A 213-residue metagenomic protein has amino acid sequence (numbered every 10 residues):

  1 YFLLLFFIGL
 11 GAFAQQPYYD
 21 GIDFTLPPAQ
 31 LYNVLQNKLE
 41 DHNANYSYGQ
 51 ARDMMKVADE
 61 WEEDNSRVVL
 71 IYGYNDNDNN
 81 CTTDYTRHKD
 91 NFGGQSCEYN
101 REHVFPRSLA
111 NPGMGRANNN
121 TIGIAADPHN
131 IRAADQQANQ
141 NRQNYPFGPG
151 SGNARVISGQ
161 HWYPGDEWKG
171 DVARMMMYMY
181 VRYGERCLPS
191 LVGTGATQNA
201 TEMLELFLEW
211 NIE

Functional and structural regions predicted by a protein language model:
Y1-Q16: Bacterial Sec-dependent N-terminal signal peptides
F6, E62-E63, G93: A generic structural signal for short, solvent-exposed coil/turn residues that cap or connect secondary-structure
F7-G9, Y19, N91, G150: Intrinsically disordered, low-complexity segments enriched in small/polar residues
L10, N79, P112-G113: Residues in flexible loops and secondary-structure boundaries
A14-N80: N-terminal module-boundary/linker segments of secreted carbohydrate-active enzymes
G49-A58, T83-R87, A117-N120, W162-Y163: Short alpha-helical segments and helix-capping/turn motifs at coil-helix boundaries
V68, N75-E98: Short, His- and charge-rich active-site/binding loops that engage polyanionic ligands
K89-E213: Domain-level detector of nuclease and nuclease-like folds in predominantly extracellular/periplasmic contexts
